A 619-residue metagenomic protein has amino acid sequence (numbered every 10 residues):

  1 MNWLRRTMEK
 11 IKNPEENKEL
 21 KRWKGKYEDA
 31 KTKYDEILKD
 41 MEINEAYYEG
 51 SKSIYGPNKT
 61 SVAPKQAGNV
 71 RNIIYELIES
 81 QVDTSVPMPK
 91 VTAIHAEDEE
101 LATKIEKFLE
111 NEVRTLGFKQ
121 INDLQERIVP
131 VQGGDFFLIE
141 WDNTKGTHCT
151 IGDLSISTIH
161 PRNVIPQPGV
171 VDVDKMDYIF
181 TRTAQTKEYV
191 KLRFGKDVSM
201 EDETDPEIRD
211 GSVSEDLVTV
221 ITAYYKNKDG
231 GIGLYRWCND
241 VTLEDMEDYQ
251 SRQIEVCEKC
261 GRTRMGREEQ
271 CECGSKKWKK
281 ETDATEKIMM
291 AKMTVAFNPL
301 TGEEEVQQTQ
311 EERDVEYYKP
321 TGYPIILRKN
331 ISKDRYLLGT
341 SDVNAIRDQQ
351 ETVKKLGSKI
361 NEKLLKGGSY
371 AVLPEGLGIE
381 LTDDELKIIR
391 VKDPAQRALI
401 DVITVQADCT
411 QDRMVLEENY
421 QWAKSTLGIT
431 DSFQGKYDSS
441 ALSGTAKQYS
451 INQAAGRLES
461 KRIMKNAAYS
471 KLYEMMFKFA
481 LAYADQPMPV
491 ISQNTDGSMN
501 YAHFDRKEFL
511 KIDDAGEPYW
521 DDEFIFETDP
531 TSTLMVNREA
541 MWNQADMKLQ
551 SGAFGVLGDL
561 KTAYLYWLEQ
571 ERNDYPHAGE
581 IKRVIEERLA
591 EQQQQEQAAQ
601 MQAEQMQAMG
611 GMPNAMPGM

Functional and structural regions predicted by a protein language model:
M1-D40, E45-N58, V129, F137 (+7 more regions): C-terminal anchoring/interaction modules
M1-T301, Q310, V415-E418, L510 (+1 more regions): Extended, helix-rich architectural segments
S80, E100-L101, P324, P394-Q396 (+1 more regions): Short, flexible segments with low predicted structural confidence
T84-V91, L116, I325, S332 (+4 more regions): Generic signal for short, ordered secondary-structure residues within or immediately flanking folded domains
K329-D334, T340, V353: Protruding loop/beta-arch "assembly-hinge" segments enriched in small, turn-prone residues
A345: Core catalytic machinery and nucleic-acid-binding channels of phosphodiester-processing enzymes
